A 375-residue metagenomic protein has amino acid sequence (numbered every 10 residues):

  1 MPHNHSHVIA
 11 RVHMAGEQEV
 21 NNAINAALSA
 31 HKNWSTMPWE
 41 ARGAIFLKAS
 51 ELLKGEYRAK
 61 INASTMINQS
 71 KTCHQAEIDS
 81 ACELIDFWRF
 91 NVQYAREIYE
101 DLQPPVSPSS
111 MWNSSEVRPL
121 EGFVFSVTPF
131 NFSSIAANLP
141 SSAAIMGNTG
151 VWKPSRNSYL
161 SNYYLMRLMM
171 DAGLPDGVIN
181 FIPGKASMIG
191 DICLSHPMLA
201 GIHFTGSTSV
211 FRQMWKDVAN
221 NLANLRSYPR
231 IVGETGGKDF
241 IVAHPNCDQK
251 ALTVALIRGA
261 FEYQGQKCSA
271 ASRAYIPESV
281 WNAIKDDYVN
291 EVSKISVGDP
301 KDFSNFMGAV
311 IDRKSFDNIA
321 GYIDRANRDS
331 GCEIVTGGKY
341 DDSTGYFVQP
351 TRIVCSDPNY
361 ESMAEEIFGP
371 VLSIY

Functional and structural regions predicted by a protein language model:
P2-V12, S29, S35-E40, A44-F46 (+7 more regions): Conserved C-terminal structural/oligomerization subdomain of aldehyde/semialdehyde dehydrogenase
H3-Y99: Glycine-rich loop-to-alpha-helix module at the N-terminal edge of alpha/beta enzyme cores
S6, A27, R42, T65 (+8 more regions): Residue-level signal for inorganic ion chemistry
V8-A10, V20-N22, W39, I61-A63 (+7 more regions): Extended hydrophobic-aromatic, low-complexity segments
I9-A15, S29-S35, I241-H244, R273-E278 (+2 more regions): Short, well-ordered beta-strand elements within core beta-sheets of diverse protein domains
A26-N33, K48-L52, E56, S64 (+14 more regions): Generic, well-ordered alpha-helical scaffold segments in large soluble proteins
M66, A95-A251, S304: Rossmann-like NAD(P) dinucleotide-binding subdomain of oxidoreductase/dehydrogenase enzymes
L168-G173, S195-H196, G201, T208-P358: ALDH superfamily catalytic-core signature
